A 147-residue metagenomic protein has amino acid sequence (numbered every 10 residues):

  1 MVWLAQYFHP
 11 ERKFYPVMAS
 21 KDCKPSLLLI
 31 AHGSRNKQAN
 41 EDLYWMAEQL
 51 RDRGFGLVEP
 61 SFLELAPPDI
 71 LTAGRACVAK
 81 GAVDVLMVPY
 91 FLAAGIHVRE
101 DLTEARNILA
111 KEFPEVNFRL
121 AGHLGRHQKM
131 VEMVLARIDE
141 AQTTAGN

Functional and structural regions predicted by a protein language model:
V2-N147: Active-site-proximal alpha-helix that buttresses catalytic centers in soluble enzyme cores
